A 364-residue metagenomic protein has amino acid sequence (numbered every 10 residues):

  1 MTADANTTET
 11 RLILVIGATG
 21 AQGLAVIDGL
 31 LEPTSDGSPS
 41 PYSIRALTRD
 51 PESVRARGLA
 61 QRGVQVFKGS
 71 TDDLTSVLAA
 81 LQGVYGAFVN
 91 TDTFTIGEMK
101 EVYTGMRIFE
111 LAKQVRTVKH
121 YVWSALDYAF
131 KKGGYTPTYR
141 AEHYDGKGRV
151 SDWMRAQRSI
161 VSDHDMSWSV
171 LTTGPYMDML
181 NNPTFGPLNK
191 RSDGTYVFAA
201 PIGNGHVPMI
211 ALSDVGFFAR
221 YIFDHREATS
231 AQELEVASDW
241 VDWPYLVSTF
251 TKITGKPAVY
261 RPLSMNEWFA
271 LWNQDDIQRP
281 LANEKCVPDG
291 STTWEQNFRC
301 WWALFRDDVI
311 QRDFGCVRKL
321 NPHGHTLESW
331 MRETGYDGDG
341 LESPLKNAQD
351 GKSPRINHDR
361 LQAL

Functional and structural regions predicted by a protein language model:
T2-Y42, L47, P51-R57, D72-T75 (+5 more regions): Oxidoreductase cofactor-interface core, primarily capturing Rossmann-like NAD(P)-dependent enzymes
L14, F67, V122: Conserved Rossmann-like nucleotide-binding pocket used by diverse enzymes that bind dinucleotide cofactors
L59-D73: Rossmann-fold cofactor-recognition segment
R62, L234-E235, V247-D308: Terminal hydrophobic/aromatic helix or amphipathic segment near a protein terminus
L78, F109, L212-R220, G324-R332: Short, amphipathic alpha-helical "lid/cap" segments that border enzyme active or binding sites
V84: An anion/phosphate-binding loop that grips the pyrophosphate of nucleotide cofactors and donors
R312-L364: Amphipathic terminal alpha-helices
